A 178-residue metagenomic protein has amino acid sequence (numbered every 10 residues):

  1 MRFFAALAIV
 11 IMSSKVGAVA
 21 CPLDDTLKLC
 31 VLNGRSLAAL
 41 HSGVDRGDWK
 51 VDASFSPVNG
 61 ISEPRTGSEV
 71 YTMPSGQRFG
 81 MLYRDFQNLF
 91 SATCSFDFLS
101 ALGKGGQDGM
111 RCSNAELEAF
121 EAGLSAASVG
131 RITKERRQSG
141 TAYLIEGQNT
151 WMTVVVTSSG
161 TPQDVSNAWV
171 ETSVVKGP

Functional and structural regions predicted by a protein language model:
F3-S14: Sec-dependent N-terminal signal peptides
A20-F90: N-terminal leader/targeting segments
C30-N33, D45, D52, P74 (+6 more regions): A structural detector for beta-sheet-dominated domains
E63-Y71, A92-F96, M110, G140-G147 (+1 more regions): Generic recognition of long tandem-repeat/solenoid scaffolds
M73-A142: Long, charged/polar, surface-exposed segments that mediate recognition or autoinhibition
V129, E135-P178: Glycine-rich, aromatic-bearing surface loops/beta-hairpins
